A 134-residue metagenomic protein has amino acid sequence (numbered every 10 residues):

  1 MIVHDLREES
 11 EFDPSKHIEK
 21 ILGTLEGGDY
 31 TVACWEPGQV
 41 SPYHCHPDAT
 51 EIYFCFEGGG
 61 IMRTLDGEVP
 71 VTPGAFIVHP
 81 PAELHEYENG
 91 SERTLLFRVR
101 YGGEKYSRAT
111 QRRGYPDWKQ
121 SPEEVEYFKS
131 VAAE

Functional and structural regions predicted by a protein language model:
M1-V32, P42, Q111-E134: A short, N-terminal "cap"/entry segment at the start of jelly-roll beta-barrel domains of the cupin/DSBH fold
E26, R63-G67, G90: Short strand-coil-strand connectors
E26-G27, D48, E92-R93: Short strand-connecting beta-turns/loops that link adjacent beta-strands
C34-E36, C45-M62: Short, conserved beta-strand element in jelly-roll/cupin
I61, P81-R108: Ligand-binding loop in jelly-roll beta-barrel domains
D66-P81: Short acidic-glycine-tyrosine-enriched beta hairpin
